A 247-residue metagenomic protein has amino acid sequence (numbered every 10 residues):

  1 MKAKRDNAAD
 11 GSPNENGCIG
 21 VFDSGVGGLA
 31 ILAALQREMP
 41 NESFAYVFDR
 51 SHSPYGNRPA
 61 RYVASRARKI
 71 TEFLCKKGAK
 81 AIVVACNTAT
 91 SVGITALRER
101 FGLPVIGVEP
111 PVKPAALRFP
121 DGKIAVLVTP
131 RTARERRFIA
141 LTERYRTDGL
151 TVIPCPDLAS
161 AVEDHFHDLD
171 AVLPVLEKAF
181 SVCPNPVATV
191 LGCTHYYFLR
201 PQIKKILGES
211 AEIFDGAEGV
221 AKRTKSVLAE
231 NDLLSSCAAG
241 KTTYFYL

Functional and structural regions predicted by a protein language model:
K2-L247: Non-catalytic structural scaffold of enzyme domains
